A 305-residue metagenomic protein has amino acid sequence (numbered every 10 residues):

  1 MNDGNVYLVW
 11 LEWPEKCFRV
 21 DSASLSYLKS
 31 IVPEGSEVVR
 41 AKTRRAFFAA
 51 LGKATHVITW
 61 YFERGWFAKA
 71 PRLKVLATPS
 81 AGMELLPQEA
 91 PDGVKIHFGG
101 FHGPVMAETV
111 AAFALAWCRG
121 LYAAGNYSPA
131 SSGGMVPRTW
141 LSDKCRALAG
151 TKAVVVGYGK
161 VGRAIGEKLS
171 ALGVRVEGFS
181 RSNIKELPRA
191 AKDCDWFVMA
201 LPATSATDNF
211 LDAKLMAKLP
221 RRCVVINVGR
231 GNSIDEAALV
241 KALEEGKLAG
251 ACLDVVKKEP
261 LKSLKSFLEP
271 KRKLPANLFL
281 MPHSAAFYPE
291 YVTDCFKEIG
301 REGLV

Functional and structural regions predicted by a protein language model:
M1-A54: N-terminal glycine-/charge-rich "phosphate-binding" loop or analogous flexible N-terminal tail
A41-A50, R64-F67, S180-C194: Short acidic low-complexity segments
K53-A130: Phosphate/diphosphate ligand-binding glycine-rich loop within oxidoreductases
I58-T59, T78, V198-M199, N227 (+1 more regions): Redox-cofactor binding/interface segments in oxidoreductases and associated redox assembly factors
F62, A81, A200-A203, G229-R230 (+1 more regions): Short glycine-/small-residue-rich Rossmann-like dinucleotide-binding loops
W140-R221: Rossmann-like dinucleotide/phosphate-binding beta-alpha-beta segment
R222, V228-V305: Rossmann-like dinucleotide-binding domain for NAD(H)/NADP(H)
